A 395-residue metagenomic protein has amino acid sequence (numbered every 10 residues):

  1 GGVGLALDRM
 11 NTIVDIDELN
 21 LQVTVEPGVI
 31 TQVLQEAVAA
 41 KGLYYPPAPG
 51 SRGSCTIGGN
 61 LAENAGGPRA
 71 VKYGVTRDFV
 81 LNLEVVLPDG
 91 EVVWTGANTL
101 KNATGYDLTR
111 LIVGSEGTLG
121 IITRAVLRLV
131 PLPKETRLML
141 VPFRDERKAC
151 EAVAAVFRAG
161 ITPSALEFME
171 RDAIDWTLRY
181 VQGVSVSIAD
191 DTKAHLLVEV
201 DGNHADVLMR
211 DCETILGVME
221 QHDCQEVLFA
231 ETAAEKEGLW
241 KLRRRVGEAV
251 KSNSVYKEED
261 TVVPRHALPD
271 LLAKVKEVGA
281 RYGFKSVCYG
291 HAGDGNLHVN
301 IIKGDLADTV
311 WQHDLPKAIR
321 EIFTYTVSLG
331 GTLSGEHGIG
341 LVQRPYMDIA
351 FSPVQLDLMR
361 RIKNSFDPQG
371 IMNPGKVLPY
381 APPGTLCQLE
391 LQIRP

Functional and structural regions predicted by a protein language model:
G1-L5, Y180: Glycine-rich loop at the start of a catalytic domain that most often binds anionic cofactors/ligands
N11-E167, M372, Q388-P395: FAD-binding subdomain of flavoenzyme oxidoreductases
E18-L21, M139, L306-D308, L341-D348: Short beta-alpha connecting loops at secondary-structure transitions that line or flank enzyme active sites
P49-S51, F229-E231, P374-V377: Short coil/turn segments at secondary-structure boundaries
E91, R344-P395: Activity-critical C-terminal alpha-helical subdomain
G117, V299, D367: Conserved, mostly hydrophobic/aromatic
L127-P131, R137-P142, K148-E321, Y325 (+2 more regions): C-terminal substrate-recognition/cap domain of FAD-linked oxidoreductases
V327-I339, K363-N364, P368-M372: Alpha-helix capping/hinge segments and adjacent helical runs
